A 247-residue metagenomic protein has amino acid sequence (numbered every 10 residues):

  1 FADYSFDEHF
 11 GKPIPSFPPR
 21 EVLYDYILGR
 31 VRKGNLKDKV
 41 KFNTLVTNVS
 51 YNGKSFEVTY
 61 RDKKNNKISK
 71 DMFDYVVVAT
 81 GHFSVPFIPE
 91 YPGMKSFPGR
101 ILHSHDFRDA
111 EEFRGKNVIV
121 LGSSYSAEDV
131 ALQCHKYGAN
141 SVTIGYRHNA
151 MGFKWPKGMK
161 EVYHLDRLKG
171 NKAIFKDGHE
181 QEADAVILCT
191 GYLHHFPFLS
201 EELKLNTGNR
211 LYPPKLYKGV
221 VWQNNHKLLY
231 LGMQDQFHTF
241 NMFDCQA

Functional and structural regions predicted by a protein language model:
D3-Y4: Catalytic cores of eukaryotic secretory-pathway lumenal/extracellular enzymes that build and remodel glycoconjugates
F10-Q246: Flavin (primarily FAD) cofactor-binding/catalytic cores of flavoenzymes
